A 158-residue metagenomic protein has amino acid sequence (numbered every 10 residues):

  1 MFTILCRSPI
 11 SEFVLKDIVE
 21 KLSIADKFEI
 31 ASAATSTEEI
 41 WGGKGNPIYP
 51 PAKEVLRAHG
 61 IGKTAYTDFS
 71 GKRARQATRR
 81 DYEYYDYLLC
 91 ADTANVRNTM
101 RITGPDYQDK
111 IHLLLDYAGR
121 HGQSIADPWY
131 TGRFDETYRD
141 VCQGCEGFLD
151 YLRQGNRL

Functional and structural regions predicted by a protein language model:
M1-Y84, D150-L158: Conserved active-site segments centered on acidic
S8, D92-T93: Helix N-cap/beta->alpha junction signal
G45-Y49, D92, C145: A structural signal for well-ordered alpha-helical scaffolds and beta->alpha junctions
D81-Y82, Y87, T93-L158: Phosphate-binding/catalytic loops
